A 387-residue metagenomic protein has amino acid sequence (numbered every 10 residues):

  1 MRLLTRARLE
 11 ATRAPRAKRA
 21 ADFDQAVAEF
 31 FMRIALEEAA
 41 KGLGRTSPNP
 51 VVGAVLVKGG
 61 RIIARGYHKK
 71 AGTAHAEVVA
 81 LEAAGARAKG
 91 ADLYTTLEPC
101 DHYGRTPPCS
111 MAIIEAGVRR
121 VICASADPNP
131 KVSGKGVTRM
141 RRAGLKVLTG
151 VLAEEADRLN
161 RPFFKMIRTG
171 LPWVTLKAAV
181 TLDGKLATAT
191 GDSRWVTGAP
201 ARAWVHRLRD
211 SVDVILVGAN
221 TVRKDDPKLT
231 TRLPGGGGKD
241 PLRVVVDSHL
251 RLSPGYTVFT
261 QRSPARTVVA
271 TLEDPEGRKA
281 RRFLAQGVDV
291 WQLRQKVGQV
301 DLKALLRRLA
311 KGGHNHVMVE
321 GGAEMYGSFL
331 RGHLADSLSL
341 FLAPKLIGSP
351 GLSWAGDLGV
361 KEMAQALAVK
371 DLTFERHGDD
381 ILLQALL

Functional and structural regions predicted by a protein language model:
R2-L9, R19-N49, R65, R105 (+2 more regions): Enzymes that bind and transform nitrogen-containing heteroaromatic metabolites
E37, K41-G44, H68, V78-E82 (+5 more regions): Charged/polar positions on well-ordered alpha helices
G44-P48, V137, V151-A179: Proteins enriched for Cys/Gly/acidic motifs involved in redox and nucleic-acid/cofactor modification
G53: Helix-turn-helix
L56-E155, L242, E273-P275, L330: Zn2+-dependent cytidine deaminase-like catalytic core
A86-K89, A116, T169, D210 (+2 more regions): Structured loop/turn residues at beta-strand edges in well-structured enzyme cores
P130-K131, D157, Y326, I347: Generic structural signal for helix capping and beta-alpha/helix-loop junctions
